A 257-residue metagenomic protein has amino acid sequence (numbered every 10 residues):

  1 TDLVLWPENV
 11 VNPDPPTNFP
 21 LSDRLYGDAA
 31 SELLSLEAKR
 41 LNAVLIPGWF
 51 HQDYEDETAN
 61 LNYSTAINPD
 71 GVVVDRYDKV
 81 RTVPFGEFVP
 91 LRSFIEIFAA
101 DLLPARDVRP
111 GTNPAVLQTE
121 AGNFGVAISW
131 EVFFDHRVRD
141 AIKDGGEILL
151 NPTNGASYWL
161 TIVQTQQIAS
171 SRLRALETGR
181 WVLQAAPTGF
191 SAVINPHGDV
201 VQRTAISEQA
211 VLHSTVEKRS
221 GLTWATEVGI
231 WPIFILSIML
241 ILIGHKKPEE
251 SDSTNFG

Functional and structural regions predicted by a protein language model:
T1-G257: Enzyme catalytic cores with a strong preference for nitrogen-chemistry domains
